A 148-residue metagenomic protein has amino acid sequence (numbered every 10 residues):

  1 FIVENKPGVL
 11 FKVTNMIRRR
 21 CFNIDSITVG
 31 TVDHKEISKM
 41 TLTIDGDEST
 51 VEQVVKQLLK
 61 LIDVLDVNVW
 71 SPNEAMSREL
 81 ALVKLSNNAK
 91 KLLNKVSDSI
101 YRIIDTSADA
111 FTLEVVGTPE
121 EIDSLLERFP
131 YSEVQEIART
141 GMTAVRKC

Functional and structural regions predicted by a protein language model:
F1-C148: A conserved regulatory-domain signal marking ACT and ACT-like small-molecule sensing domains and adjacent regulatory
